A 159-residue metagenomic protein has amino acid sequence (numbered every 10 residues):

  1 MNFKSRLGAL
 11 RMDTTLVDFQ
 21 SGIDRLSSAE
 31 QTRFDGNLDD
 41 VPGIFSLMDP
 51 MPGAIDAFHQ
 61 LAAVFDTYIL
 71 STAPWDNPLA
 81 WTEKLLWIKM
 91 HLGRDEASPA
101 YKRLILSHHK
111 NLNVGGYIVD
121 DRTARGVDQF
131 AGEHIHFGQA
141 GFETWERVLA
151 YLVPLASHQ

Functional and structural regions predicted by a protein language model:
M1-M48: Active-site neighborhood of HAD-like aspartate-dependent phosphohydrolases
F3-L7, V64, V114-G115: A general structural motif
R25, G36, G43, D56 (+4 more regions): Charged/polar, solvent-exposed surface patches and flexible loops
S28, D66, G93-A97: Residue-level recognition of short, structured coil/turn motifs that connect secondary structure elements
D49, A54-T82, I88: Substrate-recognition element of Asp-dependent hydrolases with the DxDx(T/V) motif
N77-Q159: C-terminal cap/substrate-recognition subdomain and adjoining C-terminal extension of metal-dependent phosphatase-like
